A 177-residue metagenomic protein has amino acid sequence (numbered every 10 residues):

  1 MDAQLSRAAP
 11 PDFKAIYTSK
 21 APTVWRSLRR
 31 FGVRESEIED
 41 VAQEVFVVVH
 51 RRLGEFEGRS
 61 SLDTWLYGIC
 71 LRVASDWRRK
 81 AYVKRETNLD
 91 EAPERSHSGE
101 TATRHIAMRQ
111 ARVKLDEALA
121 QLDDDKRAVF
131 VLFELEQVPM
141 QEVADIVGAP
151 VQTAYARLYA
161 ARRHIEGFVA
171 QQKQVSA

Functional and structural regions predicted by a protein language model:
D2-R26, E39, H50: A short, charge-rich alpha-helical start-of-domain segment used by transcription regulators
Q4-R7, R30-V33, E44-S61, K80-Y82: Sigma70-family region 2
L5, A120, D124, A128 (+2 more regions): Helix-turn-helix DNA-binding module
A21, F46-H50, S60-V83, L158 (+1 more regions): Σ70-family region 2.3-2.4 aromatic/basic alpha-helix that recognizes the −10 promoter and nucleates DNA melting
V24, L28, I38-V49, I69-C70 (+3 more regions): Short, small-hydrophobic-rich alpha-helical interface motif
E55-E57, L71-L89, M108, E166-Q172: Arg/Lys-rich amphipathic alpha helix in sigma70-family domain 2
L71, S75, Q141, D145-Q171 (+1 more regions): DNA-recognition helix of helix-turn-helix
K84-M108, R112, P139: Internal acidic/polar
